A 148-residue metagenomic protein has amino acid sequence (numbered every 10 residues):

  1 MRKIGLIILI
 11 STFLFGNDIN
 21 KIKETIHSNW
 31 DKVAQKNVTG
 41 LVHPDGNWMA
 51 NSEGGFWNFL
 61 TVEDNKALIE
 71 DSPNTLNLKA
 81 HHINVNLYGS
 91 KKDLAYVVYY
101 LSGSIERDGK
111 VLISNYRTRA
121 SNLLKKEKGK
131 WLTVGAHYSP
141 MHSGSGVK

Functional and structural regions predicted by a protein language model:
R2-I8: Sec-dependent signal peptide recognition, specifically the positively charged N-region followed immediately by
I8-G40, P44, V147-K148: Short, low-complexity N-terminal intrinsically disordered segments enriched in polar/charged residues
I19-N20, Q35-K91, S114-N115: A solvent-exposed, acidic/Ser-Thr-rich amphipathic alpha-helical stretch
N47-W48, G54-F56, S102-I105, S139-S143: Solvent-exposed loop/turn segments at secondary-structure junctions within structured extracellular/periplasmic domains
L78-K79, K92-G103: A short hydrophobic beta-strand element
V85-Y96, V111, L124-L132: A short, structured loop/turn motif at beta-sheet edges
D108-S114, S143-K148: A short acidic/glycine-rich loop-to-helix N-cap element
R117-G146: Short beta-strand edge/turn micro-motifs at domain boundaries
